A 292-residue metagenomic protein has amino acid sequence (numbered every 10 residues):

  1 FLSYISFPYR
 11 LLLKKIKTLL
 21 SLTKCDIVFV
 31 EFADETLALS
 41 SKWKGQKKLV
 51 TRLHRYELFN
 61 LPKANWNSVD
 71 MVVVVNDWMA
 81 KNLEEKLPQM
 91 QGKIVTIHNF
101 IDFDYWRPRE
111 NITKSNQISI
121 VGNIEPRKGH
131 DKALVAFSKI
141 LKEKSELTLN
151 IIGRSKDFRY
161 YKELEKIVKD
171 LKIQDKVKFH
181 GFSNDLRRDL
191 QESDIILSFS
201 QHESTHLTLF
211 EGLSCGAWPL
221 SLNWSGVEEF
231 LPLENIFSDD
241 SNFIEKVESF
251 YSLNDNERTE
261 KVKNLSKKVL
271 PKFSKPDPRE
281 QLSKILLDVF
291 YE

Functional and structural regions predicted by a protein language model:
W78, F100: Carbohydrate-associated surface elements
Y105, D255-Y291: A charged, aromatic-enriched C-terminal amphipathic alpha-helix characteristic of glycosyltransferases across folds
N111-K128, L134-K139, L149-N150: Conserved donor-binding/catalytic core segment of Leloir-type glycosyltransferases
T148-K162: Glycosyltransferase donor-sugar binding loop
K162-G181: Nucleotide-activated donor-binding/catalytic signature segment of Leloir-type glycosyltransferases, i.e., the conserved
Q201: Aromatic "clamp/platform" in nucleotide-sugar-dependent glycosyltransferases that forms part of the donor/acceptor
A217-S221: Short hydrophobic beta-strand element within catalytic cores of glycosyltransferases and related nucleotide-activated
E228-S249: Change "using UDP/GDP/dTDP sugars" to "using nucleotide sugars
